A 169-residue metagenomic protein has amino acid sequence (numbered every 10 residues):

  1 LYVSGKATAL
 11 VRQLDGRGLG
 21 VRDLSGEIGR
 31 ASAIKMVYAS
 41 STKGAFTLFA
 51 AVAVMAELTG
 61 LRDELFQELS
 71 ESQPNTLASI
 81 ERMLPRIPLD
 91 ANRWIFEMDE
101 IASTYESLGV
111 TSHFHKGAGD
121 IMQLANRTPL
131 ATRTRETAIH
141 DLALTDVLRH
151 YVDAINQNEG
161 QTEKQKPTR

Functional and structural regions predicted by a protein language model:
L1, M83, A118, V147-Y151: Generic structural hydrophobic/aromatic packing signal, biased to beta-strands
L1-G5, F66, Q161-K164: Short intrinsically disordered, low-complexity coil segments enriched in acidic
L1-K43: Rossmann-fold dinucleotide-binding core
D15, D23, D63, D90 (+5 more regions): Acidic-enriched, low-complexity/disordered segments with a strong bias for Aspartate over Glutamate
V21-I28, D99-H113, H150-N158: Electropositive, surface-exposed helix/loop patches at the edges of structured domains that serve as adaptable
I34-H140: Helical "substrate-binding/catalytic lid" subdomain of Rossmann-like NAD(P)-dependent dehydrogenases/reductases
A125-R169: NAD(P)-dependent dehydrogenase/reductase Rossmann-like domain
